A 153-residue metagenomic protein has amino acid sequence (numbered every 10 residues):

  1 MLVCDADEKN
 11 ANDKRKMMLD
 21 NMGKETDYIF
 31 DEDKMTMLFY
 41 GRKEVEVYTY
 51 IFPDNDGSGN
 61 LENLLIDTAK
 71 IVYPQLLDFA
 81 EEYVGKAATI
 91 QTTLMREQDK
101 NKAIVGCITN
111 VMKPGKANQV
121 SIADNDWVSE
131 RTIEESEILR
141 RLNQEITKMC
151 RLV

Functional and structural regions predicted by a protein language model:
M1-A11: Acidic beta-strand-to-loop metal/phosphate-binding motif
V3-D5, D20, E137, Q144: Small/polar/charged residue-enriched interaction surfaces, especially the RNA/DNA-contacting tracks of RNP/CRISPR
K9-N110: Activity-critical C-terminal alpha-helical subdomain
G23-D27, Q119, R151: Glycine-centered secondary-structure boundary/capping sites
P74-D78, P114-N118, K148-L152: Intrinsically disordered or highly flexible coil/loop and linker segments, enriched in small and charged/polar residues
N110-E130: Short helix/strand-capping connector loops at secondary-structure junctions
D124-V153: Charge-dense, extended regions
